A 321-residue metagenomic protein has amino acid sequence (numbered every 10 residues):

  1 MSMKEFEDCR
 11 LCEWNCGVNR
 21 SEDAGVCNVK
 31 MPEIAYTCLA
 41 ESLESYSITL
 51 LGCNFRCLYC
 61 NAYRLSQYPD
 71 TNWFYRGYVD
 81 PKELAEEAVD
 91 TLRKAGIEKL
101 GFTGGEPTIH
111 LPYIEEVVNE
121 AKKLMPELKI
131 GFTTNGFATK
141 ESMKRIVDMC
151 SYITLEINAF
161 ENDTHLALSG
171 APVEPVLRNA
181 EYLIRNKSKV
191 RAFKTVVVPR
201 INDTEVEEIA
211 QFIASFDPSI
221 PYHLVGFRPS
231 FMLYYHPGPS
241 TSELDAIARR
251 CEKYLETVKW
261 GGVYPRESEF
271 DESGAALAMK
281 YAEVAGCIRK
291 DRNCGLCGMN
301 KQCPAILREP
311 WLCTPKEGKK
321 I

Functional and structural regions predicted by a protein language model:
M1-W14, R20, E207-I321: Auxiliary Fe-S-binding modules of radical SAM enzymes
E7, L43, A95, D148 (+1 more regions): Structured loop/turn residues at beta-strand edges in well-structured enzyme cores
R10-G77, N293-T314: Canonical Radical SAM [4Fe-4S] cluster-binding loop centered on the CxxxCxxC motif and its immediate flanking residues
V29-Y36, I97, C150, V190 (+1 more regions): A broad structural signal for short, well-ordered beta-strand segments within beta-sheet-rich domains
I34-G52, E83-T103, V258, P265 (+1 more regions): Short Fe-S-cluster ligation motifs
G52-N54, N61-R64, A88, L92 (+1 more regions): Generic hydrophobic/packing signal
R64-Q67, T71-R76, L166-P172, H236-G238: Short glycine-enriched, charge-decorated loop/helix-capping segments at active-site entrances that position
P81-P237: Conserved AdoMet/S-adenosylmethionine-binding subsite of the radical SAM
